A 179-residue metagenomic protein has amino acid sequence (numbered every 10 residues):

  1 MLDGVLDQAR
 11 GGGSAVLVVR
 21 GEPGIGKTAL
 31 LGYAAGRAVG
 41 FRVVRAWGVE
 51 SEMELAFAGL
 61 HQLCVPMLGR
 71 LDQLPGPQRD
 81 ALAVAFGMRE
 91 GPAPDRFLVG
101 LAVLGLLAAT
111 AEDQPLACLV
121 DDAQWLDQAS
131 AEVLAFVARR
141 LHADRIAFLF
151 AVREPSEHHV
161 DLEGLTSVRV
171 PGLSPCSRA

Functional and structural regions predicted by a protein language model:
M1-A179: Key residue(s) within conserved catalytic/signature motifs
